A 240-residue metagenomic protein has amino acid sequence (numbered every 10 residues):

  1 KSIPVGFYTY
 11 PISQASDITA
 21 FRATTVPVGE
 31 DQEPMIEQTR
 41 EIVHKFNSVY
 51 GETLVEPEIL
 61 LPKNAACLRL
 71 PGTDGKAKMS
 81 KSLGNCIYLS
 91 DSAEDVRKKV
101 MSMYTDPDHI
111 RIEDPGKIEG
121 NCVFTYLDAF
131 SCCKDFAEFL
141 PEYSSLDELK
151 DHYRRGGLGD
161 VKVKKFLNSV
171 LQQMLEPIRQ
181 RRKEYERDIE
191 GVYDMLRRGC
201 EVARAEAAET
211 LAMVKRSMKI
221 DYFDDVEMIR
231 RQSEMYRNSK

Functional and structural regions predicted by a protein language model:
K1-A15, K134, V170-Q173, K183: N-terminal Rossmann-like or analogous alpha/beta NTP/dinucleotide-binding catalytic cores that position adenine
S2-F46, Y50, P71-D74: Internal, conserved structured core segments that host functional sites
P34, R40-K240: Conserved nucleotide- and phosphate/pyrophosphate-binding catalytic cores in adenylate/nucleotidyl-handling enzymes
